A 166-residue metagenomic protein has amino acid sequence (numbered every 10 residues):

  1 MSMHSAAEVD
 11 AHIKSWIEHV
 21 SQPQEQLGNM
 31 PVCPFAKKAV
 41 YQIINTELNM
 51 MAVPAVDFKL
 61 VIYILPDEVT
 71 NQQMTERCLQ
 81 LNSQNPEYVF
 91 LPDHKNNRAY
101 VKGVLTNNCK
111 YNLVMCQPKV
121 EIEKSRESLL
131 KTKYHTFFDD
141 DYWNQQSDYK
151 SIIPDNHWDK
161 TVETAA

Functional and structural regions predicted by a protein language model:
M1-A166: Expand to "…catalyze enediolate/carbanion chemistry for C-C bond making/breaking, isomerization, decarboxylation
